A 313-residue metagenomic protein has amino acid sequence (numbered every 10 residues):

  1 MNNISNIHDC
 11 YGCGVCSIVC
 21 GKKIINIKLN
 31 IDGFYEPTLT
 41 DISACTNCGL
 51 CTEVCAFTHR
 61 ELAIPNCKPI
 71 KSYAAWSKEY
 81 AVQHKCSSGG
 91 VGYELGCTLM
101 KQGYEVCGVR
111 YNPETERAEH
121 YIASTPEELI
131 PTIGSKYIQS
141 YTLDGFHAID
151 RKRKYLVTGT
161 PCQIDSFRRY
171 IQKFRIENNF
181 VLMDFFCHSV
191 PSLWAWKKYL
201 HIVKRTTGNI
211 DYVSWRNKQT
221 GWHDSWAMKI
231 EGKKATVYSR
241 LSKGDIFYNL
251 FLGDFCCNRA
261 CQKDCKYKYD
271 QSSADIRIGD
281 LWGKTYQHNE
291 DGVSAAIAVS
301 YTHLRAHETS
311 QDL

Functional and structural regions predicted by a protein language model:
M1-G14, I25-N47, W76, L241-G253: Ferredoxin-like iron-sulfur electron-transfer modules
N2-N3, V15-E36, G49-C67, I276: Iron-sulfur cluster-binding cysteine motifs and their immediate structural context in ferredoxin-like electron-transfer
C10-C16, C20, C45-C51, C55 (+3 more regions): Short cysteine clusters
S43-R151: Flanking helices and flexible, charged tails adjoining ferredoxin-like Fe-S electron-transfer domains in multi-subunit
K173-D184: A short alpha->loop->secondary-structure connector
M183-K198: Short, flexible loop segments at boundaries between secondary-structure elements
T207-D275, G279-S300: A conserved active-site cap/scaffold subdomain adjacent to cofactor or substrate pockets
T302-T309: Conserved small/polar residues in nucleotide/adenosyl-binding loops
